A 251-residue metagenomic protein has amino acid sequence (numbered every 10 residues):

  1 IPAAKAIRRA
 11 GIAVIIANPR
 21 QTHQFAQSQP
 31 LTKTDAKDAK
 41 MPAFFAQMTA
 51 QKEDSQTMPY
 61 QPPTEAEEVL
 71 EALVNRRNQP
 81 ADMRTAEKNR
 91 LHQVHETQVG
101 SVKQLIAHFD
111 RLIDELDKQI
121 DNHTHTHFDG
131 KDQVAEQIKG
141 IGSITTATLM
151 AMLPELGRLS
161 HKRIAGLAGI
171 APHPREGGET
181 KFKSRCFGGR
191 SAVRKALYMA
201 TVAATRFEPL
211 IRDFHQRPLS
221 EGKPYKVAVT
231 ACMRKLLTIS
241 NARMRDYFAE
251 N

Functional and structural regions predicted by a protein language model:
I1-G100, A107-H108: Phosphate- and other anionic-substrate recognition elements at nucleic-acid/protein interfaces
N18, D38, P42, P80 (+5 more regions): Short, conserved catalytic/metal-binding motifs centered on acidic residues
F45, L70, L149, A196-T201 (+4 more regions): Short alpha-helical scaffolding segments that buttress acidic/His motifs in well-ordered protein cores
K88-I144, L153, T205-E208: Helix-hairpin-helix/helix-loop-helix acidic hairpins
S143, L149-E221, Y225: Phosphate-backbone recognition surface of nucleic-acid-processing proteins
R206-N251: Acidic, carboxylate-rich catalytic segments that either coordinate divalent cations
